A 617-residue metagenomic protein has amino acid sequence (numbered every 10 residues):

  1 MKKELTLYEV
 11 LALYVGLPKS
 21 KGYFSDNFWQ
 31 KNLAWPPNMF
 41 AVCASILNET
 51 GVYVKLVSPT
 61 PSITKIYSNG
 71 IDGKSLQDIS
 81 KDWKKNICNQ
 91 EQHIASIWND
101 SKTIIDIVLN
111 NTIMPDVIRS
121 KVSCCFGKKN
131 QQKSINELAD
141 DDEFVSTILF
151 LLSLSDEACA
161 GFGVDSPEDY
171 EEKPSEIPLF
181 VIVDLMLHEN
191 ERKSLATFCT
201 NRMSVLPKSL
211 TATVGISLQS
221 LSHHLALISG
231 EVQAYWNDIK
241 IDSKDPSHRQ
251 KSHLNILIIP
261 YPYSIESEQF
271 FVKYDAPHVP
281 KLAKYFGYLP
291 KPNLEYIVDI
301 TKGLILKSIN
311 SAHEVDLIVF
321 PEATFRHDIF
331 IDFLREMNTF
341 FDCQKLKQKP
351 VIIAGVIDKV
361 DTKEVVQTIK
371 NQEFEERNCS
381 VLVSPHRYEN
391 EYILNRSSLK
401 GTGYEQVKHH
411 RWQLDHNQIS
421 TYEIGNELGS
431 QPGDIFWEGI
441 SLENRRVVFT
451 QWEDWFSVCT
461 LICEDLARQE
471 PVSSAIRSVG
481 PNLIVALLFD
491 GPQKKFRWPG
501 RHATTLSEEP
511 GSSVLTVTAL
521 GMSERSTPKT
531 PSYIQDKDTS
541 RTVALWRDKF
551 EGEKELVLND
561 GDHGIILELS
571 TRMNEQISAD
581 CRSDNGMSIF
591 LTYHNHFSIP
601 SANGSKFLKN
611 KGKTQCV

Functional and structural regions predicted by a protein language model:
K2-E49, Y53, L218-Y263, K302-G303 (+1 more regions): Generic extreme N-terminal start-of-chain segments
K2-N27, K31, M573-V617: C-terminal functional modules of predominantly eukaryotic multidomain proteins
G22-S155, D316, I331-A354, C463-H594: CN hydrolase (nitrilase-like) catalytic-core segments centered on the catalytic cysteine and neighboring Lys/Glu
I66-P262, Q269-K281, I300, P321: Long, charge-dense tracts
S243-E266, Y285-C379, H386-E391, F449 (+1 more regions): Secondary-structure-rich domain cores
H253-L289, E405-V407, F456-D465, V485-L487: Active-site-proximal beta-strand elements of phosphoester/diester hydrolases
Y274-G287, G433-I435, R446-V448, R497-P499 (+1 more regions): C-terminal or late-domain output modules
A323-C463, S507-E575: Catalytic-core segment of enzymes that process non-peptidic bonds
